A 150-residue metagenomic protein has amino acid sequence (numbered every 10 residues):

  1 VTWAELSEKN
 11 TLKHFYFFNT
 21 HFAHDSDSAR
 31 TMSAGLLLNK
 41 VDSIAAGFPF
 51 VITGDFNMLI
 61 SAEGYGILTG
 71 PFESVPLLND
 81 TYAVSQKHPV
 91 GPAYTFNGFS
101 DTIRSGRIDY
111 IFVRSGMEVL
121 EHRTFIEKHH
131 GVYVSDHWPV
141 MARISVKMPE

Functional and structural regions predicted by a protein language model:
V1-F18, F22, E121-F125: Structured beta-strand-rich core segments of catalytic domains in phosphoester-bond hydrolases
F15-Y16, P49-V51: Structural motif
T20-F22, G54-F56, W138: Active-site metal-binding loops of divalent metal-dependent hydrolases
S28, M32, N39-F50, M58-E150: Metal-dependent phosphoester-hydrolase catalytic domains
